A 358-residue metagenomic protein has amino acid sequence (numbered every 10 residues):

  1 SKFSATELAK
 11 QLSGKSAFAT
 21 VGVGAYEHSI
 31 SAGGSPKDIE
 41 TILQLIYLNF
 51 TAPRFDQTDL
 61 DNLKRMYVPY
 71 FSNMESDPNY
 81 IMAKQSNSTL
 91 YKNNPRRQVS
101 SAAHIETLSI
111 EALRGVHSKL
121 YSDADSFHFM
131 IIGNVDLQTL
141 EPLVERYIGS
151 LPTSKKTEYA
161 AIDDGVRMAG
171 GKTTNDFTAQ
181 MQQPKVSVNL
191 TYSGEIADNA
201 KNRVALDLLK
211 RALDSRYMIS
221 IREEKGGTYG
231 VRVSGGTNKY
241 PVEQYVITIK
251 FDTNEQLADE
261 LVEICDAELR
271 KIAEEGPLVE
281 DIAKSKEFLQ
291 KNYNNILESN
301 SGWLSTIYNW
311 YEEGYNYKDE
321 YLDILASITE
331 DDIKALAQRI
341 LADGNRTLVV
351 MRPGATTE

Functional and structural regions predicted by a protein language model:
S1-S4: Catalytic Zn2+-binding segment of zinc metalloproteases
E7-Y159, K225, G230-E358: Charge-rich, well-structured scaffold segments of protease-associated domains
K156-R216: His/Glu-based metal-binding/catalytic segments typifying zinc-dependent metallopeptidases
